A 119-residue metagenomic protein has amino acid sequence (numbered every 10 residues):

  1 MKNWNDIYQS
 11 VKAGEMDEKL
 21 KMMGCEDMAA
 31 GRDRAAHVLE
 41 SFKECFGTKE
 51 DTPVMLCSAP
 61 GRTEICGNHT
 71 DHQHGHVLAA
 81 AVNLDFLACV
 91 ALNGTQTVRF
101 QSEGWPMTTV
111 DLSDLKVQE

Functional and structural regions predicted by a protein language model:
K2-E119: ATP-binding N-lobe of GHMP and related small-molecule kinases
